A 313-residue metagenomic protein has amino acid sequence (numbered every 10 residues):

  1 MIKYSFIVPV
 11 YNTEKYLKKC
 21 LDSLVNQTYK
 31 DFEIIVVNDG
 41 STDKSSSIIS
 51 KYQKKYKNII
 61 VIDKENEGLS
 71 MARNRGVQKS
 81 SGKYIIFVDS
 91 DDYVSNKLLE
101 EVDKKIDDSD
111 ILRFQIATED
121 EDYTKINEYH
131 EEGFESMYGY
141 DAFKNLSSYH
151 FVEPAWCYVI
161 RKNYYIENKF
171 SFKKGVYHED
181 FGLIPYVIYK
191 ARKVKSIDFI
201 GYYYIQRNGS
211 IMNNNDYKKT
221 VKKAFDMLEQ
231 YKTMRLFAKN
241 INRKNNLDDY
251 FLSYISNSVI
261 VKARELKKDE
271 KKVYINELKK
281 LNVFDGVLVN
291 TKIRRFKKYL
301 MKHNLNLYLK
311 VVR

Functional and structural regions predicted by a protein language model:
I2-S5, S23, E33, G182: Cell-envelope/extracellular polymer assembly enzymes that use nucleotide-activated donors
N12-N26: Short, well-formed alpha-helical segments that are part of the catalytic scaffolds of diverse glycosyltransferases
K18, D43-Y52, Y93, K97: Acidic helix N-cap motif at the loop->helix transition within catalytic regions of sugar-transfer enzymes
S23, N38-I48, E65, D89: A conserved acidic beta->alpha catalytic loop
K64-S80: Glycine-rich, basic loop-to-helix element that forms the pyrophosphate-binding segment of sugar-nucleotide handling
L69-S70, S90-K195, I205-V221: Donor-binding/catalytic cores of nucleotide-activated saccharide and glycerol-phosphate transferases/polymerases
I85: Short aromatic/hydrophobic "clamp" motif used to bind/position activated sugar donors
R264-R313: Membrane-interface aromatic/basic loop that binds lipid-linked glycans or pyrophosphate carriers, typified by
